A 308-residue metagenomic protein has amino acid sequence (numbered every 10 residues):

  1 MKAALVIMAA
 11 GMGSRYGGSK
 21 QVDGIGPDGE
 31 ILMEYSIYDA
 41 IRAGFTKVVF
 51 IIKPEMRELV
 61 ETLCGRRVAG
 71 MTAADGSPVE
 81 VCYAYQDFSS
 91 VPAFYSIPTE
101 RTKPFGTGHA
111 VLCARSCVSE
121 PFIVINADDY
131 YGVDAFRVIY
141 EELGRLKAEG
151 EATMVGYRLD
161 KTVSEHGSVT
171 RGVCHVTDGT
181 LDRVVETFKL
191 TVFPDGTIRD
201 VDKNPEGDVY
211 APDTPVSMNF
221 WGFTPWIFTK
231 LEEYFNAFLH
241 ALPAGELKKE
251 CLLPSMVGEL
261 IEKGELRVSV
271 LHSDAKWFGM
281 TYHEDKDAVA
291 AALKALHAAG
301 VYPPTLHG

Functional and structural regions predicted by a protein language model:
M1-A4, P27-V124, Y131-F136, R145: Conserved N-terminal catalytic core of the sugar/cofactor nucleotidyltransferase
M1-S19, D23, D39: N-terminal nucleotide-binding beta1-loop-alpha1 segment
V60-C64, I139, L231, V289: Hydrophobic packing residues within well-ordered alpha-helices of enzyme cores
V133-W221: Conserved core of the sugar-phosphate nucleotidyltransferase
F220-L231: Conserved nucleotide-sugar donor-binding and metal-coordinating catalytic region shared by glycosyltransferases
L231-L266: A C-terminal functional module that forms or caps the active site or interfaces directly with catalytic machinery
K286-G308: Long, low-complexity C-terminal extensions of enzymes
